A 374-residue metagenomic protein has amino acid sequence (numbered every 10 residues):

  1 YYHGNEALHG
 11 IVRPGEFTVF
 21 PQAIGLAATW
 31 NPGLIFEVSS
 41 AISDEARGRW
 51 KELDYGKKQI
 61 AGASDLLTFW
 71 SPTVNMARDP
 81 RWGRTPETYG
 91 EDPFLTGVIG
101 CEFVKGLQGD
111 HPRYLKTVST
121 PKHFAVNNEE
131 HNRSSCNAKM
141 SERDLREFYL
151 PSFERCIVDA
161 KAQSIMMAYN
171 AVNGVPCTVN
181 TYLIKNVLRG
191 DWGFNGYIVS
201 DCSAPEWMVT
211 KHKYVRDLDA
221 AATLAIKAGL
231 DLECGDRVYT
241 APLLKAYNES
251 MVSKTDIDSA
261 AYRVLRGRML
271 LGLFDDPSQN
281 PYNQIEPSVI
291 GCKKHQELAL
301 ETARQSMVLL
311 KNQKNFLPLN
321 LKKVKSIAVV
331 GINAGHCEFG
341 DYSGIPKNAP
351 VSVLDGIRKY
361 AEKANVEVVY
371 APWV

Functional and structural regions predicted by a protein language model:
Y1-V374: Glycoside hydrolase catalytic-domain context in secreted enzymes
